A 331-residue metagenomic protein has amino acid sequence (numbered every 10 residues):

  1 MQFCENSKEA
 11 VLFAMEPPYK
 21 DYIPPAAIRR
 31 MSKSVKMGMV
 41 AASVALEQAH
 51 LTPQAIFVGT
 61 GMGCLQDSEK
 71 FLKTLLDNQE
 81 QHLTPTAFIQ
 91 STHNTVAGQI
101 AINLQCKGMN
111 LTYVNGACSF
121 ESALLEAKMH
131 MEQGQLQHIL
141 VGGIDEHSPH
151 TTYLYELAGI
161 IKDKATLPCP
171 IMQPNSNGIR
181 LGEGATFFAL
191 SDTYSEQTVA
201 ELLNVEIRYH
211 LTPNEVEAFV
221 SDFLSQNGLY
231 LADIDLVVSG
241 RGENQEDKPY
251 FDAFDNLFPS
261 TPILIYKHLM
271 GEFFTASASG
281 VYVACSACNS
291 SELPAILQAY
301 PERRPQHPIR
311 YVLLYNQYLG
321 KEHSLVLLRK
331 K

Functional and structural regions predicted by a protein language model:
M1-M15, Y155-L236, S260, G320-K331: Condensing-enzyme catalytic core mediating Claisen C-C bond formation in acyl metabolism
Q2-Q99, N103-N110, I144-H147, L229-F258: Conserved beta-ketoacyl condensing-enzyme motif
Y22-V40, P85-I89, N110-L125, M172-T186 (+3 more regions): Active-site pocket-shaping loop/turn-to-helix segments
M39-Q48, L111-G142, E183-E196, E272-L297: Active-site-proximal alpha-helical scaffold in enzymes
L51-P53, Q135-Q137, I234, H307-R310: Short, high-confidence coil segments that cap the C-terminus of an alpha-helix and link into the following beta-strand
F57-T60, V114, I139-D145, L313-Q317 (+1 more regions): Short beta-strand segments
S68-K70, H150-Y155, P249, S324-L327: Short acidic, glycine/serine/threonine-rich loops at helix termini
I139-A158, S176, L203-N214, S239-K248 (+1 more regions): Acyl-CoA/ACP chain-elongation machinery
